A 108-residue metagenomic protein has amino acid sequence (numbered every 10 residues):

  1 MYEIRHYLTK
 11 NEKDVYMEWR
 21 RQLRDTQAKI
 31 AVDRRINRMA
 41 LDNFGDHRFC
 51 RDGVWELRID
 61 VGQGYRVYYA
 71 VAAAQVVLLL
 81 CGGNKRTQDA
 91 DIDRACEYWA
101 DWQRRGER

Functional and structural regions predicted by a protein language model:
M1-G64, A73-V77, N84-R108: Basic, Lys/Arg-enriched alpha-helical interface segments
